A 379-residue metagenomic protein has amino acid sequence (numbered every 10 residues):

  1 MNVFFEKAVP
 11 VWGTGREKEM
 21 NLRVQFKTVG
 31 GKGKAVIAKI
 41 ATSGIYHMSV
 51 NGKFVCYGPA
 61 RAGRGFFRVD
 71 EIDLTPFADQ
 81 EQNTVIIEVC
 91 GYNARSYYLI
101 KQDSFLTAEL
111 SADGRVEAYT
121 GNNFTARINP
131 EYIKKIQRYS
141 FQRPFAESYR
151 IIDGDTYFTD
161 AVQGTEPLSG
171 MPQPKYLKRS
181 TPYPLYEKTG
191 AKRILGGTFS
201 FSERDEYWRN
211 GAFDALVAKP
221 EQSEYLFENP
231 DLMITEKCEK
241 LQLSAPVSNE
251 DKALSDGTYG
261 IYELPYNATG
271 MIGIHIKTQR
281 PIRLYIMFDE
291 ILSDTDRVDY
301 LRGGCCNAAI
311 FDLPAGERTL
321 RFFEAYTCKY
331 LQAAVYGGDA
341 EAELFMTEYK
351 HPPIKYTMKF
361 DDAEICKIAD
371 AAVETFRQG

Functional and structural regions predicted by a protein language model:
M1-G379: Extracellular/oxidizing-compartment recognition motifs
